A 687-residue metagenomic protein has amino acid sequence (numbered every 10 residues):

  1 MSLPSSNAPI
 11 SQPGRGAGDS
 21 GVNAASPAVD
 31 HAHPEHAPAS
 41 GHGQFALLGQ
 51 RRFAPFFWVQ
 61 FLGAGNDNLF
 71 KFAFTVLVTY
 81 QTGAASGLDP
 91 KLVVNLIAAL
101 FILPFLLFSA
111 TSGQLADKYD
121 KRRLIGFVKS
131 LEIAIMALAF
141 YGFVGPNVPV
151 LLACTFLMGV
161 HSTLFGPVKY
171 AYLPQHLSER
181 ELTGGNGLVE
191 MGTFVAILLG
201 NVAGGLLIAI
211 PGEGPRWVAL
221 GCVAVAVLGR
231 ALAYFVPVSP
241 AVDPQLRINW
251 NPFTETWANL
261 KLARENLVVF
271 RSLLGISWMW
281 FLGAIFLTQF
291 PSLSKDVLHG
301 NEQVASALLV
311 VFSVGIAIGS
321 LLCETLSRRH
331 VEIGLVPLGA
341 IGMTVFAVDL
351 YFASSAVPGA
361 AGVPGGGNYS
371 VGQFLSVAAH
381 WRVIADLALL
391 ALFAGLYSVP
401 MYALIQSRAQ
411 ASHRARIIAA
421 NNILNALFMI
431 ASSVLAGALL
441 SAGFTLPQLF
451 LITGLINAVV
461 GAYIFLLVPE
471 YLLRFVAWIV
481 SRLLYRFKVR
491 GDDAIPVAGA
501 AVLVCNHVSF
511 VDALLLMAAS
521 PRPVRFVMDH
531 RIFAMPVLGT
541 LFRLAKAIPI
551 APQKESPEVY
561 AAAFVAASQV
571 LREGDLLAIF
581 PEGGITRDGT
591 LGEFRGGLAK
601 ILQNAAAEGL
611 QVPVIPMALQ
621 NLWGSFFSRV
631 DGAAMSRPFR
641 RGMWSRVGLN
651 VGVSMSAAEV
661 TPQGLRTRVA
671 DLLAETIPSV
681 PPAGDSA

Functional and structural regions predicted by a protein language model:
S2-I10, G21-V22, P27-V460: Alpha-helical transmembrane-bundle signature of multi-pass membrane transport and export proteins
I456-L472: N-terminal membrane-anchoring/stem segments of glycan-assembly enzymes
V468-G499: N-terminal signal-anchor transmembrane helix
R482-R490, E558-A561, V630-A634: Short gly/ser/thr-rich secondary-structure transition/capping motifs
V497-P557: Catalytic core of membrane glycerolipid acyltransferases/transacylases, capturing the structured, soluble-facing
A500-V502, G574-F580, P613-I615: Residue-level preference for the first positions of well-ordered beta-strands
P557-T590: Internal catalytic-core helix/loop-beta-alpha segment that presents or stabilizes conserved functional determinants
L576, D588-V660: A cross-family acyltransferase "interaction/gating" segment
